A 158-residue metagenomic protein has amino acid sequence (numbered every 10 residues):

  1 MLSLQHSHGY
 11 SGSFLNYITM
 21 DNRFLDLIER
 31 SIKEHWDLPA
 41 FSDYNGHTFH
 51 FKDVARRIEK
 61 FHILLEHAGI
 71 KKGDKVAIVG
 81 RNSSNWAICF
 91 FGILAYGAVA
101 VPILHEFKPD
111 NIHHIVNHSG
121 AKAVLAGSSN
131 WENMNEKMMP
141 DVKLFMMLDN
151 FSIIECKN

Functional and structural regions predicted by a protein language model:
M1-N22: Flexible, non-catalytic linker and terminal segments flanking ANL/adenylate-forming cores
N16, E29, D37-F91, K108-H113 (+1 more regions): Conserved AMP-binding/adenylate-forming core of the ANL superfamily
Y17-T19, D53, A100-I103: Short, flexible loop segments at the rims of nucleotide/cofactor-binding pockets, characterized by
M20, H35-D37, K72, N117-G120 (+1 more regions): Residue-level preference for short coil/turn positions at secondary-structure junctions
D21-L25, I32: Onset of an N-terminal alpha helix
L27, H67-A68, A95-N158: Structural core segment of the AMP-binding/adenylate-forming
